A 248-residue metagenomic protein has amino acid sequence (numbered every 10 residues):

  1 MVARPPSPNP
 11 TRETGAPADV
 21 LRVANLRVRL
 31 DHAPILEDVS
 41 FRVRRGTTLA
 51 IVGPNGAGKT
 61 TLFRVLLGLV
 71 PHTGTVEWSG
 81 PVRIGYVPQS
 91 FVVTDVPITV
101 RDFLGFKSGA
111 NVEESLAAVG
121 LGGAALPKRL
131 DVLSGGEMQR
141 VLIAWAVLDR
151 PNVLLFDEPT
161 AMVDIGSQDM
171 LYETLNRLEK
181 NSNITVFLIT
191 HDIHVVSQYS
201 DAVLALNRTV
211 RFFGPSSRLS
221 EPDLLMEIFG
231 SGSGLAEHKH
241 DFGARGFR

Functional and structural regions predicted by a protein language model:
N111-A125: Conserved ABC ATPase "signature" region
R129-L133, E137: Conserved ABC ATPase signature
I143: Hydrophobic anchor residue at the start of the ABC signature
L154-E158: Catalytic Walker B motif of ABC-type/P-loop ATPase nucleotide-binding domains
T190-H191: H-loop/switch region of ABC-family ATPase nucleotide-binding domains
V203-S216: H-loop (His-switch) and adjacent beta-strand-loop-beta switch element of ABC-type ATPase nucleotide-binding domains
E221-P222, M226-R248: ABC ATPase nucleotide-binding domains
